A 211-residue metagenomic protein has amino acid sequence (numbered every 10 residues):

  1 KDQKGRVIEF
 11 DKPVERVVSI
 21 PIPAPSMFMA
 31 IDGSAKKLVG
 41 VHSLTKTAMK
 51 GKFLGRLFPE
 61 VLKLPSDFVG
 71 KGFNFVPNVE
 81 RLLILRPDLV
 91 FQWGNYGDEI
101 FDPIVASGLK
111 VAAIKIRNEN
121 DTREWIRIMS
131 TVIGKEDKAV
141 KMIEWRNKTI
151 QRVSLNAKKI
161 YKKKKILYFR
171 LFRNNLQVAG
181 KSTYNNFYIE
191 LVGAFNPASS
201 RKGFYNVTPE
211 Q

Functional and structural regions predicted by a protein language model:
K1-E15: N-terminal hydrophobic or amphipathic helices and topogenic motifs
V18-I20, L167: Conserved beta-strand elements of the Class I
P25-L83, L89-G94: A short, structured surface patch at a secondary-structure boundary
S26-F28, E99-I100, F187: Phosphate- and divalent-cation-binding pockets in alpha/beta enzyme and binding domains that engage nucleotide-derived
V76-R86, A106-S107, T208-Q211: Short helices/loops that flank or line small-molecule/ion binding pockets
L89, E99-Q177, F195-S200, N206: Extracytoplasmic substrate-binding proteins
S182-F204: His/Asp/Glu-enriched short active-site or ligand-binding loop at hydrolase and phosphoryl-transfer sites
